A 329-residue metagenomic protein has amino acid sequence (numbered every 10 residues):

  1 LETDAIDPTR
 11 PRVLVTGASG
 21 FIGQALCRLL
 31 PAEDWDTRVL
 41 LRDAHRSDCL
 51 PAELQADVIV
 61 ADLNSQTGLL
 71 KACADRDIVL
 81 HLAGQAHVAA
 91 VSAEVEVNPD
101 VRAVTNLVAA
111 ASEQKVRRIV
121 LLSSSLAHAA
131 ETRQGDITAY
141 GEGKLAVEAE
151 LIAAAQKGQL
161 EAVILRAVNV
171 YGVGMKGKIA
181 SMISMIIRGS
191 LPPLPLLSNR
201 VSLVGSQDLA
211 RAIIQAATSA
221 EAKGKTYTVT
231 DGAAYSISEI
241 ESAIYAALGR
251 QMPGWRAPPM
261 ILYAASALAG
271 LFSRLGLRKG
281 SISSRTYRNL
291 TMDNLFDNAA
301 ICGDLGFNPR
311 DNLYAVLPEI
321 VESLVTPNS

Functional and structural regions predicted by a protein language model:
V13-E33: N-terminal Rossmann NAD(P)H-binding glycine-rich loop of SDR-like oxidoreductase domains
T16, L40, V79-A83, I119-S125 (+1 more regions): SDR active-site strand-loop-helix element
A56-R102, A110, S125-Q134: NAD(P)H-binding glycine-rich loop region in Rossmannoid oxidoreductase-like domains and their noncatalytic homologs
R102-E142, V163: Conserved Rossmann-fold NAD(P)-dependent oxidoreductase catalytic core, especially the SDR/UDP-sugar
H128-A129, V163-S181: Flexible, glycine-rich beta-alpha linker
T138-V163: Active-site Tyr-X1-5-Lys
M175-S181, P195-A217, G224-T228: Substrate-positioning beta->alpha
S219-S281, N298, D304, D311-Y314 (+2 more regions): Mid/C-terminal beta-alpha module of Rossmann-like enzyme folds, strongest in SDR-family dehydrogenases/epimerases
